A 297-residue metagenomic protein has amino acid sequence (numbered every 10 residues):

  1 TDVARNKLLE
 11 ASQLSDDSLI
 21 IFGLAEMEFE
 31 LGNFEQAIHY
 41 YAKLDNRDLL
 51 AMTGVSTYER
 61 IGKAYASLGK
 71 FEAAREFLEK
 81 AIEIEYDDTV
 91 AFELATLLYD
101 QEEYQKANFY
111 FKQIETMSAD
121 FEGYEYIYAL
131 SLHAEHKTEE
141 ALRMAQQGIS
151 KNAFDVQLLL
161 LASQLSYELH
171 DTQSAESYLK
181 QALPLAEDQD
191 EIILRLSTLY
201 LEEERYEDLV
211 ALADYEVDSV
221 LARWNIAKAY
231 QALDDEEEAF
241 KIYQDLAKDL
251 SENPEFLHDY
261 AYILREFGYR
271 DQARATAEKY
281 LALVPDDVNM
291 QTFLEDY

Functional and structural regions predicted by a protein language model:
T1-D2, F34, F71, Y104 (+5 more regions): TPR-repeat structural position
E10-A11, K43-R47, K80-A81, Q113-I114 (+5 more regions): Canonical positions in the second alpha-helix
S15-D16, L49-M52, E85-Y86, A119 (+6 more regions): Short coil turns that delineate tetratricopeptide repeat
L19, M52-S56, T89-V90, G123 (+6 more regions): Start-of-helix register in tetratricopeptide repeats
G23, T57-R60, E93-L94, I127 (+5 more regions): Canonical tetratricopeptide repeat
E30, A64-S67, D100-Q101, A134-E135 (+6 more regions): Register position in tetratricopeptide repeats
